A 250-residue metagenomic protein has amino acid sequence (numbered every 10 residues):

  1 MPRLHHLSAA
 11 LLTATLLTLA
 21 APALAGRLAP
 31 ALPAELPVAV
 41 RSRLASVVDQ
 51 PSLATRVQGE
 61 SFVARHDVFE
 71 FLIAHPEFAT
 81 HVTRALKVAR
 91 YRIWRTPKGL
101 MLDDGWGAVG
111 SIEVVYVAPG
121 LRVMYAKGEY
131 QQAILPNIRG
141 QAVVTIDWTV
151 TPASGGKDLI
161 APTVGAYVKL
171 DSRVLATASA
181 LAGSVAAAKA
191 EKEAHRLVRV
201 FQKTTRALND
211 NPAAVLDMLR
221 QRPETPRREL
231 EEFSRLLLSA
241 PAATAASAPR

Functional and structural regions predicted by a protein language model:
M1-T15: Bacterial N-terminal signal peptides that target proteins for export
A20-A21: N-terminal signal peptide c-region/cleavage motif recognized by signal peptidases
A25-P97: Hydrophobic ligand-binding cavity/cleft-lining segments
G26-L36, T145, T149-R250: Terminal "cap-and-tail" regions of soluble proteins that handle hydrophobic small molecules
G59-D67, I73, N137, S184-H195: Soluble non-cytosolic domains of exported or imported proteins
F78-A79, A108, E129-A133, V168-S172: Solvent-exposed loop/turn segments at secondary-structure junctions within structured extracellular/periplasmic domains
A79-D103, P223-L237: Short solvent-exposed beta->alpha transition segments
I93-V143: Glycine-rich portal/gate segments that line the openings of hydrophobic small-molecule binding cavities
